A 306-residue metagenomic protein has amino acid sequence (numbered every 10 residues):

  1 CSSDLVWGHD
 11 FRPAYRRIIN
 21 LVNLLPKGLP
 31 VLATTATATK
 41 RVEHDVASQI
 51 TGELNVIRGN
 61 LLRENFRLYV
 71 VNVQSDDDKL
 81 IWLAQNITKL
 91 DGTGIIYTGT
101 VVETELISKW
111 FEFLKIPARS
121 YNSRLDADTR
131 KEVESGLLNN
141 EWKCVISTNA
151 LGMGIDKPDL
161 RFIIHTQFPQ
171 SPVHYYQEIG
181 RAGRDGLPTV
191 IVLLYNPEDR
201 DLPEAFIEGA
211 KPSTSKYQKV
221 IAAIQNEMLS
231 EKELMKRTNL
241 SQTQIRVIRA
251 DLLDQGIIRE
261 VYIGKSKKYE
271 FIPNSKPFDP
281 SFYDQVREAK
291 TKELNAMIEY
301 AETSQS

Functional and structural regions predicted by a protein language model:
S3-A222, K232-N239, T243, V247-A250 (+2 more regions): Helicase motor core with emphasis on the C-terminal RecA-like subdomain
E227-M228: Residue at a beta-strand N-cap/secondary-structure junction
I272-T303: Short, amphipathic alpha-helical interaction segments positioned at domain boundaries
S306: Short cysteine-rich clusters marking metal-coordination/redox-active sites
